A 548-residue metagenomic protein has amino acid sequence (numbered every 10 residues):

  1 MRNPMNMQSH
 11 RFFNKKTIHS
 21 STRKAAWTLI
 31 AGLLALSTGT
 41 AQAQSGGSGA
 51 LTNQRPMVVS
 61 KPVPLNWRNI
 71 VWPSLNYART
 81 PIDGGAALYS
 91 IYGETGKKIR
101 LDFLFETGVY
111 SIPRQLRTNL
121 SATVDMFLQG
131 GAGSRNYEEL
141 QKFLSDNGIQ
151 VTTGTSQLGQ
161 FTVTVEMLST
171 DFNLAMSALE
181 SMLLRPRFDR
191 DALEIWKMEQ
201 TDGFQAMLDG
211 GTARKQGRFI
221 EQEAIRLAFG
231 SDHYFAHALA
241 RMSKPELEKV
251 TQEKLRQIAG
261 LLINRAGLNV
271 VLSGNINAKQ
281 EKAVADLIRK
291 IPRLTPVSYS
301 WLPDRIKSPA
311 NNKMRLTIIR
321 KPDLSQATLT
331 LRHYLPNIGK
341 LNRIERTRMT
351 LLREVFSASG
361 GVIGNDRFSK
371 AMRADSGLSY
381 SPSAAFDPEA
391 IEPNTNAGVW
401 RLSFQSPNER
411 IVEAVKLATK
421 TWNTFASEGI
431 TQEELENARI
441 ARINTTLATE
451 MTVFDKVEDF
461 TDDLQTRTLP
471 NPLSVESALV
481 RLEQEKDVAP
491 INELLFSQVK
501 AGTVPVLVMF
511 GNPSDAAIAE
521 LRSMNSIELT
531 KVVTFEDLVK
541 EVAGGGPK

Functional and structural regions predicted by a protein language model:
M1-T22: N-terminal secretory signal peptides that target proteins for export/translocation
W27-S37: Bacterial N-terminal signal peptides
G39-A43: Sec/Tat signal peptide C-region and signal peptidase I cleavage site
Q44-V58, E139-Y299, S381-K548: Charge-rich, well-structured scaffold segments of protease-associated domains
N53, M57-I99: N- or domain-start disorder-to-order transition segments that initiate the globular core
P73-A78, G84-A86, K97-F103, T118-L120 (+6 more regions): Envelope-exposed proteins and targeting segments
I91-G96, L101-T107, N119, G267 (+3 more regions): His/Glu-based metal-binding/catalytic segments typifying zinc-dependent metallopeptidases
R100-E166, H237-R241, A358-A385: M16/MPP (pitrilysin/insulinase) zinc-metallopeptidase core fold and M16-derived inactive scaffolds
